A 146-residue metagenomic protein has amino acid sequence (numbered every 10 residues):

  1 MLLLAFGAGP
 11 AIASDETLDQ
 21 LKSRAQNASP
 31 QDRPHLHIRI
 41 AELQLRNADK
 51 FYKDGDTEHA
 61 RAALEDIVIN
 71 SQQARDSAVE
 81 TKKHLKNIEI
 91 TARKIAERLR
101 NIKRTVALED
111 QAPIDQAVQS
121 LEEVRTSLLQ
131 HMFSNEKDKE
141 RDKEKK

Functional and structural regions predicted by a protein language model:
M1-A8: Bacterial N-terminal signal peptides
I12-K146: Long, charged/polar, soluble alpha-helical segments
